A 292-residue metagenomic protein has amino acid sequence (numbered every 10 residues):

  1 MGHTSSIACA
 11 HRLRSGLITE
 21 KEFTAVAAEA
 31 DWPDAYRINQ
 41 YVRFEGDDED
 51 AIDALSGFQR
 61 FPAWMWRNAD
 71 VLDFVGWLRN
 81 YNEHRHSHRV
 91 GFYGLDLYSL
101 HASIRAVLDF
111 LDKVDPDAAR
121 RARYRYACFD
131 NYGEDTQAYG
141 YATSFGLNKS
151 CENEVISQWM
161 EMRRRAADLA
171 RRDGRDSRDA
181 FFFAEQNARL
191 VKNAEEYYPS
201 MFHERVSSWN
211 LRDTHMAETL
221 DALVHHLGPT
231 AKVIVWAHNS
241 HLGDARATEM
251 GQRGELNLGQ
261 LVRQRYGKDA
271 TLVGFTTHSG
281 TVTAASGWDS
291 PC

Functional and structural regions predicted by a protein language model:
M1-C292: Structured catalytic-domain cores with a bias toward divalent-metal coordination
